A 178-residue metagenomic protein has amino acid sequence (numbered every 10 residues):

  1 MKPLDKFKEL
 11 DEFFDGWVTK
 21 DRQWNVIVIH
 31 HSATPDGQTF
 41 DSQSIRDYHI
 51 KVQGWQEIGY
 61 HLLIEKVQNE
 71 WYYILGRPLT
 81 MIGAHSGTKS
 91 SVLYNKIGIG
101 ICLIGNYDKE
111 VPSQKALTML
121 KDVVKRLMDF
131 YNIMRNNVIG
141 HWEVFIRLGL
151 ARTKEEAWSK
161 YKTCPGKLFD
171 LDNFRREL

Functional and structural regions predicted by a protein language model:
M1-V28, S32, D36, I64-G83 (+1 more regions): Basic/polar, cationic surfaces and motifs that engage anionic cell-wall and phosphate/carboxylate ligands
Q23, Q56-Y60: Short, basic and Ser/Thr-rich N-terminal targeting/leader segments
G37-E57, I74-P78: Glycan-recognition patch characteristic of GH18 chitinases/ENGases and related GlcNAc/peptidoglycan-binding proteins
